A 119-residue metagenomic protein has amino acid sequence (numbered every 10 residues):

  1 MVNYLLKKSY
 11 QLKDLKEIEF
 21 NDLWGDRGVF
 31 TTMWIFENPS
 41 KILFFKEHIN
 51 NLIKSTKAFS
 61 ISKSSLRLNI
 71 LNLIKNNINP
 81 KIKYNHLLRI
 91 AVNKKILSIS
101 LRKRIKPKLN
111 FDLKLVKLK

Functional and structural regions predicted by a protein language model:
M1-K119: Conserved alpha/beta cores of soluble small-molecule-handling proteins
